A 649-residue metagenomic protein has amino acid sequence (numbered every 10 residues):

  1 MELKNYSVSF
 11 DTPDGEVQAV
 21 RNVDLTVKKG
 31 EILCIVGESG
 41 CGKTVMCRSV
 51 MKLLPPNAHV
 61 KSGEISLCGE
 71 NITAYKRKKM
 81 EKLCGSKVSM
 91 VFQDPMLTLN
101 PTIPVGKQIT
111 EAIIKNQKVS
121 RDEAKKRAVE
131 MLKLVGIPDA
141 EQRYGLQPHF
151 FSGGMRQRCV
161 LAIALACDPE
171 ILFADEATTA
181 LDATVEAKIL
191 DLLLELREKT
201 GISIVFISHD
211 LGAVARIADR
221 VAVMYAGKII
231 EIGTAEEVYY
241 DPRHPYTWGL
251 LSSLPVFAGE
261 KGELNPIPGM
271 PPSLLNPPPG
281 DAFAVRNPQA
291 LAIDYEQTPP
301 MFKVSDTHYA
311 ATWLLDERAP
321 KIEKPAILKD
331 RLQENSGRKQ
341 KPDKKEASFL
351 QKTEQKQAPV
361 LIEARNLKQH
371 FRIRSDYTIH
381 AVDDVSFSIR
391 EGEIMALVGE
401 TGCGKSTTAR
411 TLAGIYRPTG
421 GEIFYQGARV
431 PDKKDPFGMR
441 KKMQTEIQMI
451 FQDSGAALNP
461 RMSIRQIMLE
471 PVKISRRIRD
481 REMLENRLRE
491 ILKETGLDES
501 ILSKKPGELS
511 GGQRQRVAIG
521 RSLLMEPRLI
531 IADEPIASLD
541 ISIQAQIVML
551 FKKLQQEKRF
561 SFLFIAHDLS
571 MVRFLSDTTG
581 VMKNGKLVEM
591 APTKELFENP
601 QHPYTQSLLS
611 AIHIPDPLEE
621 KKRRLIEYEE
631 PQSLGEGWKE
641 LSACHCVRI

Functional and structural regions predicted by a protein language model:
M51, P55, A413: Helix-to-loop junction immediately C-terminal to a conserved catalytic motif
H59-N71, G421-D432: Conserved ABC transporter NBD signature motif
N71, E123-Q142, E482-S500, L609: Conserved ABC ATPase "signature" region
P138-Y144, T234-V360, T593-I649: Short catalytic/signature loops enriched in Gly
L146-F151, M155, K505-L509, Q513: Conserved ABC ATPase signature
A166-E170, L524-R528: A short, proline-enriched helix->beta-strand linker immediately N-terminal to the Walker B motif in ABC-type P-loop
A177, L181-E263, L539, I543-P617: P-loop NTP-binding/switch modules centered on Walker-like glycine-rich loops
